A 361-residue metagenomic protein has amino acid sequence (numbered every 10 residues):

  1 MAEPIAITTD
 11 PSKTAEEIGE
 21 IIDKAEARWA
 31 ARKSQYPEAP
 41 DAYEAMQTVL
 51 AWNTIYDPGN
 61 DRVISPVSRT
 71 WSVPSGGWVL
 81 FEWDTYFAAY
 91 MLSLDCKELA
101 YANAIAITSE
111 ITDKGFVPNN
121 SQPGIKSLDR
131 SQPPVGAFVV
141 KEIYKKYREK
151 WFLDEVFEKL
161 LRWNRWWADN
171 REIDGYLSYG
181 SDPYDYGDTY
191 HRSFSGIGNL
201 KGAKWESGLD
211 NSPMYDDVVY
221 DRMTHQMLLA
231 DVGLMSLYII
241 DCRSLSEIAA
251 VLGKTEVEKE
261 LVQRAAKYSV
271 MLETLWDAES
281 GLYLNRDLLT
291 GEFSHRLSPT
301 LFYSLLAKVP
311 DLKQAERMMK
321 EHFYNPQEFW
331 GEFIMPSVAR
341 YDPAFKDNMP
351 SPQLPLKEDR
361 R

Functional and structural regions predicted by a protein language model:
M1-W78, W151, L161-N164, A168 (+2 more regions): Acidic/polar, glycine-enriched structural segments that form the non-catalytic walls/loops of the carbohydrate-binding
E17, I21-K24, E38-V49, C96-I107 (+5 more regions): Extended, well-ordered alpha-helical scaffold segments
R32-Q35, T85-E98, V135-E149, S236-T255 (+2 more regions): Well-ordered alpha-helical scaffold segments within catalytic/enzyme domains
Y36-S75, N103-P123, Y176-L229, K267-D359: Extended glycan-interaction surfaces of carbohydrate-active proteins
G76-Y86, D95, S127-V135, E155-K159 (+3 more regions): Aromatic- and histidine-enriched alpha-helix N-cap/loop-to-helix transition segments that scaffold the rims
W83, S121, F138, W163-R171 (+2 more regions): Tryptophan-centric aromatic hotspots in well-structured domains and transmembrane helices
K114-V156: Aromatic/His-enriched, Gly/Pro-containing loop or helix-boundary segments that lie immediately adjacent to catalytic
I125-S131, W166-D174: Short, conserved secondary-structure transition motifs
